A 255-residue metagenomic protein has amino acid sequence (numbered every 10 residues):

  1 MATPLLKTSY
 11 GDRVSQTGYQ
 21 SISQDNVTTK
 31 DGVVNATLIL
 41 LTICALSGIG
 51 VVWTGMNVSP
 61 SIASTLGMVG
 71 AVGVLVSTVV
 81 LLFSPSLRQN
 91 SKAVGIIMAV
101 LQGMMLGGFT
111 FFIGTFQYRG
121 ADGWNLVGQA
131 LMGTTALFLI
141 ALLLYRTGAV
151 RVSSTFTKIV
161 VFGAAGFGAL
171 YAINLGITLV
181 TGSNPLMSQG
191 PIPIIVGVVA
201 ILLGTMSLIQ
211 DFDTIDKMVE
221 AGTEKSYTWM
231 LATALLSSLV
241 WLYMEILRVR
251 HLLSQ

Functional and structural regions predicted by a protein language model:
M1-Q255: A hydrophobic alpha-helical transmembrane-helix feature that marks the membrane cores and membrane-interface segments
